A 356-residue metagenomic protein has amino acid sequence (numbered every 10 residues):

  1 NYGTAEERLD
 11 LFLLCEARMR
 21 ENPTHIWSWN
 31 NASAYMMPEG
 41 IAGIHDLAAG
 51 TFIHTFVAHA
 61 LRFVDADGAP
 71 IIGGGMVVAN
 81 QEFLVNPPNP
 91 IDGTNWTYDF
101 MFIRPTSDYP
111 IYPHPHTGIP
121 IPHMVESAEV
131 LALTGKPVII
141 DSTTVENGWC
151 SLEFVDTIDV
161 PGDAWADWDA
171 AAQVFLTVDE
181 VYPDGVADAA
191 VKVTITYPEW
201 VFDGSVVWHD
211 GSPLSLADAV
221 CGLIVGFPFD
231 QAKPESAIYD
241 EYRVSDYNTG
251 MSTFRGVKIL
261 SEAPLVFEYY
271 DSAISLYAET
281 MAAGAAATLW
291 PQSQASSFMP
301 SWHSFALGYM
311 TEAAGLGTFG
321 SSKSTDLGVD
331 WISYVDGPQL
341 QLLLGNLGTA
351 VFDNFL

Functional and structural regions predicted by a protein language model:
N1, N31-G74, T97-A190, A285-L356: Short, solvent-exposed loop/beta-turn-alpha elements that line the ligand-binding surface or hinge of extracytoplasmic
Y2-E39, I72-G74, V78, F267-E268 (+2 more regions): Bilobed periplasmic-binding protein-like "clamshell/Venus-flytrap" ligand-binding domains
E7-L14, R18, P105, L214 (+1 more regions): Extracytoplasmic/secreted proteins, especially bacterial periplasmic and envelope-associated proteins
M36-P38, L84-D92, G118-I121, L276-A278: Short, solvent-exposed loop/turn elements at domain surfaces
I71-F83, V191-P198, A219, F267: Short, well-ordered beta-strand elements
I195-E199, E262-A278, A282-A285, L356: Short, hydrophobic/aromatic-enriched beta-strand segments in well-ordered soluble domains
I224-F227, K233-F267: Extended charged low-complexity segments that act as oligomerization/scaffolding linkers
